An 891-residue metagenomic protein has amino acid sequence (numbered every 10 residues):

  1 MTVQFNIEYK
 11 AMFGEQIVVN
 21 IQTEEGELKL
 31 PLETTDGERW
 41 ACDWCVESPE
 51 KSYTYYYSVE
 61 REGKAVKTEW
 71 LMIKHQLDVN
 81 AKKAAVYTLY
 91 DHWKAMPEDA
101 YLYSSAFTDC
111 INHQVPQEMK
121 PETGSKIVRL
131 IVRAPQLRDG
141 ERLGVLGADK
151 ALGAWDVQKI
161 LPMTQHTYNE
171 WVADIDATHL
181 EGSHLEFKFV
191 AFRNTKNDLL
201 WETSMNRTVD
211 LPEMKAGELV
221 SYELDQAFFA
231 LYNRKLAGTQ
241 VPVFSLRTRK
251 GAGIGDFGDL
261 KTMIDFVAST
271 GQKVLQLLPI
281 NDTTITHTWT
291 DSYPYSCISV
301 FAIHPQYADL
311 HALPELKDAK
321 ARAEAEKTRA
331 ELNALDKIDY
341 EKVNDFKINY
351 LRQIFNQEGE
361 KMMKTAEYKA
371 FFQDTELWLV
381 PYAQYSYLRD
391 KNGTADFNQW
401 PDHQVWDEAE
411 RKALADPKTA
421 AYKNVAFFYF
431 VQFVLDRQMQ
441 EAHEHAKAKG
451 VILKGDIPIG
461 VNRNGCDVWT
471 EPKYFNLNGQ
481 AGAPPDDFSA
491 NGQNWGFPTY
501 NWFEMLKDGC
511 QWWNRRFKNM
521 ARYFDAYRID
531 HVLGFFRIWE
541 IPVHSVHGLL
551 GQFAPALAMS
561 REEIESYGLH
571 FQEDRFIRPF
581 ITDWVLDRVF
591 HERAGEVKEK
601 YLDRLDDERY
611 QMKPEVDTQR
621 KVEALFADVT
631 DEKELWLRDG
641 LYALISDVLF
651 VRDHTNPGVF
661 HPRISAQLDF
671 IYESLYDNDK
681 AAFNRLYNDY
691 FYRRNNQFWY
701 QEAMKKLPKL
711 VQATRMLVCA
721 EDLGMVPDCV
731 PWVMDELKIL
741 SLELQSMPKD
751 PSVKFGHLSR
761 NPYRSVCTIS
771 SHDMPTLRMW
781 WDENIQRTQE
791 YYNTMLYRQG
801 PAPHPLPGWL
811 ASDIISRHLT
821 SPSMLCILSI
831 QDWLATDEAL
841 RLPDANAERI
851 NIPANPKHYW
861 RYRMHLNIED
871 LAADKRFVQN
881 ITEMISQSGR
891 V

Functional and structural regions predicted by a protein language model:
M1-F5, K126-L130: Structural beta-strand segments of beta-rich domains
T2-E50, E60-A81, Q136-H184, F192-M214 (+2 more regions): Aromatic-rich carbohydrate-binding modules that target alpha-glucans
N6, N20, S58, D78 (+11 more regions): Residues in well-ordered beta-strands of folded domains
V66-K67, V86, F107, D198-E202 (+2 more regions): Residue-level recognition of alpha-helical structural elements
K82-P97, K215-F228: Short, surface-exposed secondary-structure junctions/capping segments
L102-R129, D176-H179, T208-V891: Catalytic cores of glycan-processing enzymes that make or break glycosidic bonds
